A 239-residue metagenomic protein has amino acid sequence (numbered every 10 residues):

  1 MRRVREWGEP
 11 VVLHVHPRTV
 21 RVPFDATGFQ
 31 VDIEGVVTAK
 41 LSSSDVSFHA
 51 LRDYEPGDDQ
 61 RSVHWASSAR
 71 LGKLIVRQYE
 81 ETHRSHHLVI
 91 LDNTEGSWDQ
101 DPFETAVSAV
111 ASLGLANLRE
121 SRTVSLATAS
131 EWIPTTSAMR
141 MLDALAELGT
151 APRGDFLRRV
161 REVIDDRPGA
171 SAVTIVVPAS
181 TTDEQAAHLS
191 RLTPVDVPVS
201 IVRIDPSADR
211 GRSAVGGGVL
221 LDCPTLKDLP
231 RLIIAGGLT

Functional and structural regions predicted by a protein language model:
M1-S137, V173, R191: An amphipathic, basic-hydrophobic helix/alpha-beta surface used to engage anionic, phosphate-rich ligands or surfaces
F48, R84, A138-L142, L157 (+1 more regions): Alpha-helix initiation and N-capping motif
D143, E147-T239: Von Willebrand factor type A / integrin I
